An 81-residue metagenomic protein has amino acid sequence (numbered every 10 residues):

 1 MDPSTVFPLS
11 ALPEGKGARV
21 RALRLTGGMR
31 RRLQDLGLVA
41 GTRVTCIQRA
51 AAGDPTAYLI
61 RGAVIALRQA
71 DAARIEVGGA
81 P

Functional and structural regions predicted by a protein language model:
M1-R21, P81: SH3-family beta-barrel domains
P13-D71: Amphipathic, hydrophobic secondary-structure cores in small proteins
A73-P81: Glycine- and charge-enriched low-complexity intrinsically disordered segments
